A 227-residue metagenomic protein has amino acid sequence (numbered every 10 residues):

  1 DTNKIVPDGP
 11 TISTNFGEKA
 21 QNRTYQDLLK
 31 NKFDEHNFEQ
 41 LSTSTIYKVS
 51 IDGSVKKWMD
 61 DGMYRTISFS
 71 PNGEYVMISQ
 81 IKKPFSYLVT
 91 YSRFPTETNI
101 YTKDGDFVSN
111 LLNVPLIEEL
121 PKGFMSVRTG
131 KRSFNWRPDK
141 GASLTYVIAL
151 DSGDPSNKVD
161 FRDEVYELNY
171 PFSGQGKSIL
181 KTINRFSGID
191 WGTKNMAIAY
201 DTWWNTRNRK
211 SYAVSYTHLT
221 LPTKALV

Functional and structural regions predicted by a protein language model:
D1-L219: Beta-propeller folds
H218-V227: Single conserved hydrophobic/aromatic residue that forms the stacking wall/gate of nucleotide- or nucleobase-binding
